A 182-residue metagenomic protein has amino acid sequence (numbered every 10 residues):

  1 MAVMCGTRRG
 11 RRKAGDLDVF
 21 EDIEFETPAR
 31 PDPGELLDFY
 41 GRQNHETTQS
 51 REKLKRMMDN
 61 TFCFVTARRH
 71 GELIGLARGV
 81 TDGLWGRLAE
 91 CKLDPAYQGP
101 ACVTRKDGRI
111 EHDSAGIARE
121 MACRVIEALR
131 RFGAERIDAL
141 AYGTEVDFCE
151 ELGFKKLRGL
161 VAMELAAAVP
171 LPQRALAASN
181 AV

Functional and structural regions predicted by a protein language model:
A2-R51, L160, A175-V182: Short amphipathic alpha-helix that is part of the acyltransferase structural core
Y40-H70, R78: Active-site rim helix/loop that mediates acceptor-substrate recognition in acyltransferases
T66, E72-T81, W85-K92: Conserved beta-strand in the GNAT
D94, R109, Y142: Residue-level recognition of the GNAT/N-acetyltransferase active site
G99-E127: Conserved acetyl-CoA-binding loop-helix of GNAT-fold acetyltransferases
E127-Y142: Conserved GNAT acetyl-CoA-binding A-motif
D138-D147, E164: Conserved beta-strand-loop-alpha-helix junction that forms the acyl-donor binding cleft
E150-L160: Conserved acetyl-CoA-binding loop of GNAT-fold acetyltransferases
